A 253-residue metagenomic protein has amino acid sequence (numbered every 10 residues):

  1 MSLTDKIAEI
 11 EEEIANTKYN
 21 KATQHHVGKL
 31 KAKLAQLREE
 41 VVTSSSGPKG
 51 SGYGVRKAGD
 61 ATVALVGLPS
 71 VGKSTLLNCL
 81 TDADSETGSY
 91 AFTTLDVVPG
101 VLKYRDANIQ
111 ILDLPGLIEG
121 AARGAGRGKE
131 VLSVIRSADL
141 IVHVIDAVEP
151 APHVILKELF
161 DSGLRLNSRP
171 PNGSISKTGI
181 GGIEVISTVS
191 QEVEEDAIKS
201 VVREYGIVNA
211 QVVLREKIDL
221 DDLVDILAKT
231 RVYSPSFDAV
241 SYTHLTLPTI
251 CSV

Functional and structural regions predicted by a protein language model:
M1-K18, V154: Switch/coupling subdomain of P-loop NTPase systems
T4, Q24, G28, K217: Electropositive phosphate-/nucleotide-binding environments in soluble metabolic enzymes
E9, T23-L114, I118-A125, K129-D146: Conserved G1/Walker A P-loop phosphate-binding module
A15, Y19, E119-R123, A228: Amphipathic alpha-helical interaction elements
G116, E149, T249: Short, glycine/acidic-enriched loop or turn micro-motifs at the edges of active sites
L132-R136, V144-L245: Conserved C-terminal guanine-recognition region of P-loop GTPase G domains, centered on the G4
H244-V253: Single conserved hydrophobic/aromatic residue that forms the stacking wall/gate of nucleotide- or nucleobase-binding
